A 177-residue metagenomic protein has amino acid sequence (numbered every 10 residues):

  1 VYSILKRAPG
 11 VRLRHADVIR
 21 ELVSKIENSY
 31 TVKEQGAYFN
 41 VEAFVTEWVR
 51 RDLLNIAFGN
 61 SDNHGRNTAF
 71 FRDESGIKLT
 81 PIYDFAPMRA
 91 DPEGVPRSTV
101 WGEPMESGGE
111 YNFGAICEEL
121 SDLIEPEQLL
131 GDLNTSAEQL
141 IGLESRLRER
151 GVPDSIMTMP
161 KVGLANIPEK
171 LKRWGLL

Functional and structural regions predicted by a protein language model:
V1-G65, A69-L177: Anionic ligand-binding catalytic core segments
